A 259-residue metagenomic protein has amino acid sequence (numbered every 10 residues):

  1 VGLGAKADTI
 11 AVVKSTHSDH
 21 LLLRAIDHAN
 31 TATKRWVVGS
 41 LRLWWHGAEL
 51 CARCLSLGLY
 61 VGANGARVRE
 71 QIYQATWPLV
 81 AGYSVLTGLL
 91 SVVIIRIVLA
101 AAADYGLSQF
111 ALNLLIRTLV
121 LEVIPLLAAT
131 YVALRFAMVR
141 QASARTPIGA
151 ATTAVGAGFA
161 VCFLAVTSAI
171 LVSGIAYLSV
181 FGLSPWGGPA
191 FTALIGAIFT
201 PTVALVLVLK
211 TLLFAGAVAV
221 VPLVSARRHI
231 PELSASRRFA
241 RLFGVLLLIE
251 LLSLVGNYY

Functional and structural regions predicted by a protein language model:
D8-T9: Short, positively charged and aromatic/hydrophobic N-terminal segments
S15, D19-V68: Short, membrane-interfacial amphipathic segments enriched in basic
L59-V85, A240-G244: Membrane-interface helix starts
A75-A128: Active-site cofactor/substrate anionic-group-binding motifs, chiefly glycine- and Lys/Arg-rich phosphate-binding loops
V80, S84, V132, A150-V172 (+1 more regions): Selective transmembrane-helix segments that form parts of the transport pathway or gating/packing helices in multipass
I97-V120, S168-L212, G216, V220-R238 (+1 more regions): Membrane-interfacial helix-loop-helix connectors in multipass membrane proteins
I124-A128, R241-Y259: Hydrophobic alpha-helical transmembrane segments of integral membrane proteins
V139-A154, P231: Short cytoplasmic-facing helical segments at TM-TM junctions of multi-pass membrane proteins
